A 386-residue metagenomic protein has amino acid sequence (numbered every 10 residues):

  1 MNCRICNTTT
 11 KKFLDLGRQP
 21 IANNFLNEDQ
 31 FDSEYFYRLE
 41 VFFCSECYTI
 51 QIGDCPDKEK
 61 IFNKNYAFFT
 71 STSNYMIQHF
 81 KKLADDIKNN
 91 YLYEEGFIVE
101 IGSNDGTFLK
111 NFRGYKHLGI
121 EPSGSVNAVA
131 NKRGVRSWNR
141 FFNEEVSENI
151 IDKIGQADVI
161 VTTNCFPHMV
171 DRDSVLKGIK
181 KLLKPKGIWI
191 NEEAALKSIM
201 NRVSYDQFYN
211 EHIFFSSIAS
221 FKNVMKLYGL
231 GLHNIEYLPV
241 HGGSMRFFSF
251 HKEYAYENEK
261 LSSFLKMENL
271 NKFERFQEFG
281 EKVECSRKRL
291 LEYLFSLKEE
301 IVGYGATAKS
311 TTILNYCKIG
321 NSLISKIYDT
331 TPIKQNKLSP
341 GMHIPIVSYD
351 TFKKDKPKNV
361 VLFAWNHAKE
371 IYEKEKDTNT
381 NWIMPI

Functional and structural regions predicted by a protein language model:
M1-Y75, E236: N-terminal juxtadomain amphipathic helix that follows a signal peptide/anchor or precedes a small N-terminal auxiliary
A22, N191-F214, I218-S220, M225: Short, glycine-/aromatic-enriched active-site segment of Class I SAM-dependent methyltransferases
E94-N104, I301-Y304: Conserved class I S-adenosyl-L-methionine
D105-Y115: Conserved SAM-binding loop of SAM-dependent methyltransferases across substrates and taxa, primarily the Class I
V161: A conserved beta-strand element that flanks and buttresses the S-adenosyl-L-methionine
D173-I188: A short glycine-rich, Lys/Arg-flanked "PGG" loop and its adjoining helix->strand segment in the class I
K186-A194, W382-P385: Conserved beta-strand signature within the Rossmann-like core of class I S-adenosyl-L-methionine
H241-V283: Flexible, glycine-/basic-rich loop-and-beta segments that form/coincide with the SAM-dependent methyltransferase
